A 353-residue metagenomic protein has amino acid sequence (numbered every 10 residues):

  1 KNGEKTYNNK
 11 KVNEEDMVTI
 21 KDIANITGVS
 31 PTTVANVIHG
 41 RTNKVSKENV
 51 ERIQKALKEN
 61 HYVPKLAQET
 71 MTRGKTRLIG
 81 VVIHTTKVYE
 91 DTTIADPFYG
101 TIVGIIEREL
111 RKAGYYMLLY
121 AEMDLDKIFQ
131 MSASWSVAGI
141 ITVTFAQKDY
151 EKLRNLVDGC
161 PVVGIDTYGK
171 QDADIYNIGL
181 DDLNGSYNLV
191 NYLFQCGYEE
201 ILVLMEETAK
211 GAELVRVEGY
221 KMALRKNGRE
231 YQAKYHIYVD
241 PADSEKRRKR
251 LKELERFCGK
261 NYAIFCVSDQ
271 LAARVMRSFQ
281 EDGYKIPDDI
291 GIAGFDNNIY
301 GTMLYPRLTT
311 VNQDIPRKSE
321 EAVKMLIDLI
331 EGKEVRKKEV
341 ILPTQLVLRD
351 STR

Functional and structural regions predicted by a protein language model:
K1-R77, R353: N-terminal helix-turn-helix DNA-binding module of bacterial transcription factors
E14-E15, K21, N60-F129: Amphipathic helical "hinge" segments at domain boundaries
Y89-F98, Y116-K127, I178-N188, L204-R250 (+4 more regions): Hinge/beta->alpha junction and helix N-cap segments in small-molecule ligand-binding domains
L125-A138, R247-K260: Short, well-structured alpha-helical segments in soluble
V137-T144, L202-M205, H236, C258-Q270 (+1 more regions): Periplasmic-binding protein-like
V143-G185, Q270, D296-L308: Flexible loop/hinge segments that line or gate small-molecule binding clefts
R248-R353: Flexible loop/turn connectors
